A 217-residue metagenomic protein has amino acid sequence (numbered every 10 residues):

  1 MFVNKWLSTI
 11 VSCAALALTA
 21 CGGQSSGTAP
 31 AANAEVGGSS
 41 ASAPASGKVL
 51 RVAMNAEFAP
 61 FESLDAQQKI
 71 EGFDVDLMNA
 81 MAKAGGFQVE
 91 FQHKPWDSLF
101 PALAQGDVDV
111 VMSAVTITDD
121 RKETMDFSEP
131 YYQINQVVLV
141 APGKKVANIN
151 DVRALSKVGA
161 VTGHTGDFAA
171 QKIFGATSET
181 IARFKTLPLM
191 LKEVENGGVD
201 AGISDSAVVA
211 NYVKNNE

Functional and structural regions predicted by a protein language model:
C21-A31: Bacterial lipoprotein signal-peptidase II cleavage site
P30-V36, S40-S42, V140-K157: Flexible hinge/capping segments at coil-to-helix
A34-A114: Extracytoplasmic small-molecule ligand-binding "clamshell" domains of the periplasmic binding protein/Venus flytrap
R51-M54, N150-G166: Short loop->beta-strand "edge-of-pocket" segments that line small-molecule binding or catalytic clefts across diverse
E62-L64, M78-F87, G166-K185, V213-E217: Ligand-binding cleft/hinge of the Venus flytrap
K83, Q88-V152: Acidic, polar ligand-binding/catalytic clefts
F87-Q88, Q105-S113, K157, E195-V208: Alpha-to-beta junction loops
S98, V115-E123, A169-K172, D200-E217: A ligand-binding cleft/hinge motif common to bilobed small-molecule-binding domains
